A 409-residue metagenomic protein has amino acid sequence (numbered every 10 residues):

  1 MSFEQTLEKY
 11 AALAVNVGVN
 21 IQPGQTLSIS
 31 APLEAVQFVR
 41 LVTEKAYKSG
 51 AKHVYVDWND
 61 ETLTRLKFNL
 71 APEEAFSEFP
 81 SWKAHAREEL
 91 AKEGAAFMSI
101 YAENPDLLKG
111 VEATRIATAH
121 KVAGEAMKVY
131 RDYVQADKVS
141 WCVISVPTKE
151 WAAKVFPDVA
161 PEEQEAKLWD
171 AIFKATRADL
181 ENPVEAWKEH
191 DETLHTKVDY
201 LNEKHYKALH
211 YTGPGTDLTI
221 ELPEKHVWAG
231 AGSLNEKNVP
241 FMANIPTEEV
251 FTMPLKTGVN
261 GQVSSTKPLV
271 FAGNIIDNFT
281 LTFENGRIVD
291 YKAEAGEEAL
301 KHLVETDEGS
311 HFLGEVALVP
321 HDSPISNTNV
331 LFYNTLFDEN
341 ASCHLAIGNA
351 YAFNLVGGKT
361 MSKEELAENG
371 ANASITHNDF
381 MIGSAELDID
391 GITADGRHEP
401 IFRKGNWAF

Functional and structural regions predicted by a protein language model:
M1-N260, R397-E399, W407-F409: Active-site bordering "gate/hinge" segments that shape substrate access to catalytic or cofactor-binding pockets
A12, N202-K204, A272-N274, G309 (+2 more regions): Short solvent-exposed loop/turn micro-motifs enriched in small/polar/acidic residues
A208-Y211, F279-T282, A385-A394: Short polybasic amphipathic segments
E221, Y291-K292, F402: Short linear motifs in exposed loops
V250-E308: Long, well-ordered mid-to-C-terminal structural blocks that present hydrophobic/aromatic surfaces
G258-N260, I276-N278, N285-I288, H311-E315 (+3 more regions): Active-site lining segments that contact anionic ligands and/or coordinate catalytic metals
D290-K359: Dual-mode signal for accessory low-complexity, basic/Gly-rich regions
E364-F409: Extended hydrophobic packing segments that form well-structured cores
